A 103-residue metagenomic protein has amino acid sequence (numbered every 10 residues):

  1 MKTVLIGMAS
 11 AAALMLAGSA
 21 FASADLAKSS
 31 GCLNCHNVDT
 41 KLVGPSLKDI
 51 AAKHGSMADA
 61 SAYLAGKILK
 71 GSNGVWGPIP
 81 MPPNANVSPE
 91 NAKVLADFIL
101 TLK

Functional and structural regions predicted by a protein language model:
M1-S23, K103: N-terminal export/targeting leaders of redox proteins
F21-V38: Sequence/structural segment immediately N-terminal to covalent heme-attachment motifs in c-type and related
N34, V43-H54, K67-A96: Axial heme c-ligation environment in periplasmic c-type cytochrome domains
F98-L102: C-terminal alpha-helix
